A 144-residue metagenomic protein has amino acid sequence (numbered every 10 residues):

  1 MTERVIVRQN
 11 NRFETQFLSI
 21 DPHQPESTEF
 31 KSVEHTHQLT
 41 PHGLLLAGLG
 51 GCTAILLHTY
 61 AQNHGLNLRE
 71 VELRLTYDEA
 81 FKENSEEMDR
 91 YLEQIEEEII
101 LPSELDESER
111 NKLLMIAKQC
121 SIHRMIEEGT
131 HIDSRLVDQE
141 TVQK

Functional and structural regions predicted by a protein language model:
M1-A47, T59-K144: Extended beta-strand/beta-hairpin segments
